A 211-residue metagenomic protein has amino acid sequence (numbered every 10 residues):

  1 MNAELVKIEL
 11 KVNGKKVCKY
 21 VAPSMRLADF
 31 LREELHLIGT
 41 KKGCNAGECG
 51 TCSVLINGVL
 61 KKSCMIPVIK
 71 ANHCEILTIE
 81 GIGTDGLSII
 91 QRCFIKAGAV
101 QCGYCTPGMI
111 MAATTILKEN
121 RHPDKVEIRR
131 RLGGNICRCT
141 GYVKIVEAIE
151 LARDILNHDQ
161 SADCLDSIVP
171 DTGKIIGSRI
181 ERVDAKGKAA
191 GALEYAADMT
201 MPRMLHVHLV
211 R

Functional and structural regions predicted by a protein language model:
M1-C164: Signature of N-terminal electron-transfer/Fe-S-associated modules in redox systems
D154-R211: Flexible, low-hydrophobicity surface segments
